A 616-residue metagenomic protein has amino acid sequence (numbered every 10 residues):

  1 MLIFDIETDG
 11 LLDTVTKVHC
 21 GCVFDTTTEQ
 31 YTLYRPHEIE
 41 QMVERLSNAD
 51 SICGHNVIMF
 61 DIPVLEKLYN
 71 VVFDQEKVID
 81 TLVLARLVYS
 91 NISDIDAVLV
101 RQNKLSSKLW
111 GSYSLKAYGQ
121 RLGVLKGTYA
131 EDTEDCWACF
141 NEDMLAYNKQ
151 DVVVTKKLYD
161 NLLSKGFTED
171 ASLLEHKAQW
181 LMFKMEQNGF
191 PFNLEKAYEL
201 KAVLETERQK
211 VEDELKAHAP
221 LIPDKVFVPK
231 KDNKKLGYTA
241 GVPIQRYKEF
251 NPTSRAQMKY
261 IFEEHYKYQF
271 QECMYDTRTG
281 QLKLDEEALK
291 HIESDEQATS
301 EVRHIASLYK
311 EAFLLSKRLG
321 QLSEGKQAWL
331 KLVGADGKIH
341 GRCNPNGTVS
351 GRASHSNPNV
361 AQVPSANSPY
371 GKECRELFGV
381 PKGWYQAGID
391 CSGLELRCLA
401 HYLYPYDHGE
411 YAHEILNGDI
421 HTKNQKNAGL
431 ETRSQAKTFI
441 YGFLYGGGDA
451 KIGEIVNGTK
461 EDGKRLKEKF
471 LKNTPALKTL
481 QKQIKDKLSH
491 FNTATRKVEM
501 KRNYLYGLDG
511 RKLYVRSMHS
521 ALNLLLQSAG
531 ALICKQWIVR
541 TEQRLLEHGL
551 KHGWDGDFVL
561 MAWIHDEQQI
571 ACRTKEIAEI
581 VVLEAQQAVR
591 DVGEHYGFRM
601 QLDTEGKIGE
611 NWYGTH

Functional and structural regions predicted by a protein language model:
M1-E7, V15, C20, E29 (+11 more regions): Conserved "right-hand" nucleotidyltransferase catalytic core of DNA-directed polymerases
I6-D13, I58, C391-C398: Short acidic, Gly/Ser-rich segments with clustered Asp/Glu that frequently serve as metal-coordination loops in enzyme
L12, T16-H19, V23-P36, D50-L163 (+2 more regions): Active-site-proximal helix-loop-helix substrate-binding element of RNase H-like nuclease domains
V83-S93, P252-T253, E605-H616: Short, conserved secondary-structure transition motifs
Q245, G341, P345-N346, Q425-W563 (+2 more regions): Conserved catalytic core of nucleic-acid polymerases
R342-E431: Function-dense linear segments that define catalytic or interfacial modules in macromolecule-processing proteins
Q569-R573: Short hydrophobic/aromatic beta-strand micro-patches that form the beta-sheet surface supporting nucleotide- or nucleic
Q586-Y596: A common structural junction motif
